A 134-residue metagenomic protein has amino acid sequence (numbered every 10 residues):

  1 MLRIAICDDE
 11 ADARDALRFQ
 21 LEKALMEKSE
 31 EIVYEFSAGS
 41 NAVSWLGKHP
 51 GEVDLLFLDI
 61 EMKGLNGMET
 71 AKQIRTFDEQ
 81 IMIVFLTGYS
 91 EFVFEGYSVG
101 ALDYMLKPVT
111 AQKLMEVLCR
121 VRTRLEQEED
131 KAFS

Functional and structural regions predicted by a protein language model:
L2, E31, I81: Switch/coupling loops of ABC transporter nucleotide-binding domains
L2-E22, L56: Conserved acidic segment of CheY-like receiver
I6, E35, F85-L86: Conserved SAM-binding loop
A11, S37-V43: Acidic phosphotransfer microenvironment of two-component signaling modules
A24-S29, F77-E79: Short helix-capping segments at alpha-helix termini
E27-A38: Short hydrophobic/Thr-rich beta-strand motif most characteristic of the beta2 strand and flanking loop of CheY-like
V43-G47, V53-E129: CheY-like receiver
